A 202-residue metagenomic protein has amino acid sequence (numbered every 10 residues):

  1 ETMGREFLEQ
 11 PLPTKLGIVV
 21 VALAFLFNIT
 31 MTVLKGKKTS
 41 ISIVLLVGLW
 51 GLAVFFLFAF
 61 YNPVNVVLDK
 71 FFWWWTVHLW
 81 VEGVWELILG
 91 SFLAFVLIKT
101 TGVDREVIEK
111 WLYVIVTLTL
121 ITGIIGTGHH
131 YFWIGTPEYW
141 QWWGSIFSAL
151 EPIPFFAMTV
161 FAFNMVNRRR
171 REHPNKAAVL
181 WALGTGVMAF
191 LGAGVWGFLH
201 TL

Functional and structural regions predicted by a protein language model:
E1, E9-A24, I43-G51, E86-G90 (+2 more regions): Mid-membrane cores of alpha-helical transmembrane segments in multi-pass membrane proteins, especially transporters
E1-L8, F27-V44, F60-W75, G90-V114 (+3 more regions): Juxtamembrane membrane-water interface segments of multi-pass membrane proteins, especially cytoplasmic-side
R5-G17, D69-W85, W140-L150: Short aromatic-rich membrane-water interface segments that cap or initiate transmembrane helices in multi-pass membrane
T14-T30, W80-V96, A149-N164: Hydrophobic cores of alpha-helical transmembrane segments in multi-pass inner/ER membrane proteins, independent
V21-A22, N28-I29, V44-V47, F55 (+4 more regions): Small-residue hotspots
G48-F55, E86, Y113-T127, P152-F156 (+1 more regions): Hydrophobic membrane-spanning alpha-helices of multi-pass integral membrane proteins
V54, N65, V77-L79, V84 (+4 more regions): Short, isolated positions within intrinsically disordered regulatory regions of eukaryotic proteins
